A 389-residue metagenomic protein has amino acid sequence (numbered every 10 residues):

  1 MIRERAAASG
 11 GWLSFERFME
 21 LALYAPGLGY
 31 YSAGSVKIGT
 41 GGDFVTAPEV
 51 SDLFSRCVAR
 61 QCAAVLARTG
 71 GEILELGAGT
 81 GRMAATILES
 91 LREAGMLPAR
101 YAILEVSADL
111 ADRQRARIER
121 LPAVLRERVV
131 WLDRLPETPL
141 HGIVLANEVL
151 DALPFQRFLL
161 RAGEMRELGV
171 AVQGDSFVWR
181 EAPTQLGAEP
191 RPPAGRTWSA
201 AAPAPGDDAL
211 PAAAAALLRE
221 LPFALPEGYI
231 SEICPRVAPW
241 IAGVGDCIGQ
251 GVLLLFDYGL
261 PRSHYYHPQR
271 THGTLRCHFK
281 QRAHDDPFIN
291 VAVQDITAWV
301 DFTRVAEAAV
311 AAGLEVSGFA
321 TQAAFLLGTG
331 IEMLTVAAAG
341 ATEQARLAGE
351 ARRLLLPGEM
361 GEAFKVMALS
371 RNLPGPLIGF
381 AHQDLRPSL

Functional and structural regions predicted by a protein language model:
M1-L76, T80-R134, T138-L140, F158 (+4 more regions): Rossmann-like AdoMet
A22, V144, V305: A residue-level signal for conserved active-site and pocket-lining positions in enzyme catalytic cores
L74, L104, V144-N147, F256: Active-site flanking residues adjacent to catalytic metal/cofactor-binding acidic residues
A108, L150, L260: Short, glycine/acidic-enriched loop or turn micro-motifs at the edges of active sites
A111, L153-P154, S263: Conserved protein kinase catalytic core
P139-L160, S231-P235, P239, C247-L254: A short SAM/SAH-binding and catalytic strip from SAM-dependent methyltransferases
I143-R196, A200-A213, P268-H278: A mobile, often basic/glycine-rich helix-loop segment that functions as the active-site lid/recognition loop
A214-L389: Long, Lys/Arg- and hydrophobic-enriched amphipathic alpha-helices
